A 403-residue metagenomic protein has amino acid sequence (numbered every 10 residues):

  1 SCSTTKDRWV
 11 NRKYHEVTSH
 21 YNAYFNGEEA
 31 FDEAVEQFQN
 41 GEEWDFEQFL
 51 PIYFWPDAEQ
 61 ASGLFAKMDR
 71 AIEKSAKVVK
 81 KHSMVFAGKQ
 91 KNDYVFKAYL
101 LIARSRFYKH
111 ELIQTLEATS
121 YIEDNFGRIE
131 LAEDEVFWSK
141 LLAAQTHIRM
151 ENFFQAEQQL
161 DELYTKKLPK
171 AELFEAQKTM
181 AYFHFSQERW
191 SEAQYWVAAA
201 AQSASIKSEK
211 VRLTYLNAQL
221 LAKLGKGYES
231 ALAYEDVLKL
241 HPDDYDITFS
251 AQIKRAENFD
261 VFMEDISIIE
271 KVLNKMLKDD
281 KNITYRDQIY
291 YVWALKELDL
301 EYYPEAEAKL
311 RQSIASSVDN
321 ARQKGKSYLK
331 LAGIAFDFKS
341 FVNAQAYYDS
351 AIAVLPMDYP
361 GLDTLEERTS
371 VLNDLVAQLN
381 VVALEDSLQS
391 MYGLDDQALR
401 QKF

Functional and structural regions predicted by a protein language model:
C2-F403: Acidic, polar-rich low-complexity tracts and alpha-helical solenoid repeat scaffolds
